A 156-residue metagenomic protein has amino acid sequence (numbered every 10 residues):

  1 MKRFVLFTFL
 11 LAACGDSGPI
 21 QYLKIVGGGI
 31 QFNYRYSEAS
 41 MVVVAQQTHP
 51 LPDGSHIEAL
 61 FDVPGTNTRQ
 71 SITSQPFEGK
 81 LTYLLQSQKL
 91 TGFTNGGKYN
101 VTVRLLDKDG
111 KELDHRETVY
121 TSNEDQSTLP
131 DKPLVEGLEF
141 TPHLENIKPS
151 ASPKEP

Functional and structural regions predicted by a protein language model:
M1-F7: Sec-dependent signal peptide recognition, specifically the positively charged N-region followed immediately by
L10-A13: C-terminal motif of bacterial Sec signal peptides marking the signal peptidase cleavage site
G15-S17: Bacterial signal peptide processing site
K24-Q47, P52-G54: Contiguous beta-strand segments within globular domains
L60-T68, K108-G110: Change "in extracellular beta-sheet-rich domains … of secreted and cell-surface proteins" to "in beta-sheet-rich domains
P64-Q86, T118-S122: Solvent-exposed serine/threonine-rich low-complexity stretches and specific carbohydrate-binding patches
G79-L113: Short, solvent-exposed, Trp/other aromatic-anchored flexible loops in extracytoplasmic proteins
K111-P156: Short beta-strand elements
